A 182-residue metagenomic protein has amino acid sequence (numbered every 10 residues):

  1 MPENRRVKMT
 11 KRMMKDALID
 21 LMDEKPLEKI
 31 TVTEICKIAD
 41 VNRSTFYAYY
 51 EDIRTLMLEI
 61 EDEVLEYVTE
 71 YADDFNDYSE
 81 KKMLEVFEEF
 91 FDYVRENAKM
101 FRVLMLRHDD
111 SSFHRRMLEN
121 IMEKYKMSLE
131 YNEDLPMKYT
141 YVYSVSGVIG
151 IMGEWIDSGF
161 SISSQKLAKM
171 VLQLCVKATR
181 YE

Functional and structural regions predicted by a protein language model:
M1-V7, E182: N-terminal intrinsically disordered/low-complexity leader segments
E3, S79-M83, L106, E133-M137 (+1 more regions): Residue-level recognition of alpha-helical structural elements
K11-I19, D23, E28-V32, D40 (+4 more regions): An amphipathic alpha-helix adjacent to DNA-recognition modules
M22-K25, N132, V176, R180: Cytosolic nucleotide-binding catalytic cores of signal-transduction proteins
C36: The alpha-helix within a helix-turn-helix
E80-M122: Helical hydrophobic small-molecule/effector-binding pocket
H108-S146, R180: Amphipathic alpha-helical packing segments from all-alpha helical-bundle domains
L135-S158, I162-K177: Hydrophobic alpha-helical segments that form the core of small-molecule binding pockets and/or dimer interfaces
